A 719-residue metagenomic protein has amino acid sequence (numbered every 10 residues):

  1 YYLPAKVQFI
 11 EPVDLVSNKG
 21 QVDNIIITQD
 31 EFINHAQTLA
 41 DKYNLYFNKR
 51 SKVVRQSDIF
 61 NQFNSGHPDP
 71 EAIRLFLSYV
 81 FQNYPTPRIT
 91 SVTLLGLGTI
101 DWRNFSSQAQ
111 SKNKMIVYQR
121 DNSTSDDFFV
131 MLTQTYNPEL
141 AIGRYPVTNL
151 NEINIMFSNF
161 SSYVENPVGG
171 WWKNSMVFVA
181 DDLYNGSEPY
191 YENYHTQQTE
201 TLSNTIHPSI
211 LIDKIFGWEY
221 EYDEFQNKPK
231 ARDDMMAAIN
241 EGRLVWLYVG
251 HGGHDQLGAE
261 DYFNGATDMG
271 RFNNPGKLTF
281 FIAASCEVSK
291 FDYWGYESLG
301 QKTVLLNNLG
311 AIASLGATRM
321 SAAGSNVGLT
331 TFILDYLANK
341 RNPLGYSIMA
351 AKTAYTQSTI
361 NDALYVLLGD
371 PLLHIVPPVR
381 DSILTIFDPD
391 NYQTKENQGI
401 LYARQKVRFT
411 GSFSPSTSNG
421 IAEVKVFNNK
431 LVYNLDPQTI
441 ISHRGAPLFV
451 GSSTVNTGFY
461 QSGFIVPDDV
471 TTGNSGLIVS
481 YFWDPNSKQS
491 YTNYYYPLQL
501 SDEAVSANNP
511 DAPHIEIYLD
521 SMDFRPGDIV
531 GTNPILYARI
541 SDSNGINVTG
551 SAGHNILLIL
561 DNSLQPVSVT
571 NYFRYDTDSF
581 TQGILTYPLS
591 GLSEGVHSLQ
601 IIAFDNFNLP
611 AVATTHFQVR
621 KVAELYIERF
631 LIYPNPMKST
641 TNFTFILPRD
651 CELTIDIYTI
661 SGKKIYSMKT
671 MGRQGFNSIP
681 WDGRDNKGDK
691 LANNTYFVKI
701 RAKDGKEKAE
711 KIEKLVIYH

Functional and structural regions predicted by a protein language model:
Y1-S452, N456-V466, V470-S475, Y481-D502 (+1 more regions): Cysteine-dependent hydrolase recognition
N34, I400-A403, F413-I421, T472 (+4 more regions): A short beta-turn/strand-edge loop motif at beta-sheet boundaries
L367, P371-S414, S501-L536, S541 (+1 more regions): Short, compositionally biased P/S/T/A/G/V-rich stretches that sit at domain boundaries
N419, G473-L477, N533, E594-S598 (+3 more regions): Extracellular Ig-like/FN3 beta-sandwich strand-entry sites
K425-L500, E516-L519, D523, Y537-K621: Long, low-complexity serine/threonine/glycine- and acidic-rich segments characteristic of extracellular
L589-S598, T670-E707: Short, surface-exposed loop/turn motifs with a glycine/proline- and acidic-biased composition
A613-A623, Y633, D689-H719: C-terminal tail/sorting-segment detector
Q618-Y633, M637-T659, S667-M671, N677-W681 (+2 more regions): Glycine-centered coil/turn sites that cap beta-strands in beta-rich domains
